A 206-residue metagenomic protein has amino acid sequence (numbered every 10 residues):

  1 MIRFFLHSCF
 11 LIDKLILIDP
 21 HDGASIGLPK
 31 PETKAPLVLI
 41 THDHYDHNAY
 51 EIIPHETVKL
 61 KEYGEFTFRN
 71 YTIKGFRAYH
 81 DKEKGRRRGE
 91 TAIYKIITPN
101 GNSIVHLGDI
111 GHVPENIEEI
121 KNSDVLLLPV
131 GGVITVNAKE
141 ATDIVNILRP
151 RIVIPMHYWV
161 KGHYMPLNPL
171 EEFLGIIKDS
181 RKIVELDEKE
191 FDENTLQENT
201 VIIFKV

Functional and structural regions predicted by a protein language model:
M1-F4, L15-D19, T72-Y79, I93-K95 (+2 more regions): Active-site-proximal beta-strand elements of phosphoester/diester hydrolases
M1-F5, R88, L148, I152-V206: Binuclear metal-ion centers of metallo-dependent hydrolases, dominated by the metallo-beta-lactamase
S8-D43, H47-H55, R77-G89, I110-E119: Pre-active-site segment of Zn-dependent metallo-hydrolases
L17, L39, I104-L107, L127 (+1 more regions): Structural motif
H42, H47-E65, V145-P150: A short, gly/pro- and small-residue-rich
H42, V130, M156-Y158: Short secondary-structure boundary segments
I52-V105: Portal/gating segments that form or line small-molecule/metal binding sites
K82-L148: Active-site-proximal loop/helix segments of hydrolase catalytic cores
